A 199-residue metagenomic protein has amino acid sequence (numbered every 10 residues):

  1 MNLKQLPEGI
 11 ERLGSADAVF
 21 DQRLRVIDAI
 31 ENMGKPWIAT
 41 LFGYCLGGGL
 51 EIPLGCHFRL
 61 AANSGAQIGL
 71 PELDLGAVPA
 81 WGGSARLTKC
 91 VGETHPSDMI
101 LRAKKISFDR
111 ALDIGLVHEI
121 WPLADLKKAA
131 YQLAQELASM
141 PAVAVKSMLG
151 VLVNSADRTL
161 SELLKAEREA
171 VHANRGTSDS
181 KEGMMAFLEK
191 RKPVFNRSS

Functional and structural regions predicted by a protein language model:
M1-A29, C45, R158-T159: Glycine- (often His-adjacent) and acidic-residue-rich active-site loop that binds/positions the CoA thioester
D28-V143, A173, T177, K181-E182 (+1 more regions): Crotonase-fold acyl-CoA enzyme core
L149-R158: Short, charged, surface-exposed hinge/linker loops at domain edges that act as mobile lids or interdomain connectors
N154-S155, A170, K190-V194: A short structural micro-motif
R158-L164, R197: Short beta-strand->loop
M185-S199: Terminal low-complexity tails and localization/encapsulation signals of metabolic enzymes
